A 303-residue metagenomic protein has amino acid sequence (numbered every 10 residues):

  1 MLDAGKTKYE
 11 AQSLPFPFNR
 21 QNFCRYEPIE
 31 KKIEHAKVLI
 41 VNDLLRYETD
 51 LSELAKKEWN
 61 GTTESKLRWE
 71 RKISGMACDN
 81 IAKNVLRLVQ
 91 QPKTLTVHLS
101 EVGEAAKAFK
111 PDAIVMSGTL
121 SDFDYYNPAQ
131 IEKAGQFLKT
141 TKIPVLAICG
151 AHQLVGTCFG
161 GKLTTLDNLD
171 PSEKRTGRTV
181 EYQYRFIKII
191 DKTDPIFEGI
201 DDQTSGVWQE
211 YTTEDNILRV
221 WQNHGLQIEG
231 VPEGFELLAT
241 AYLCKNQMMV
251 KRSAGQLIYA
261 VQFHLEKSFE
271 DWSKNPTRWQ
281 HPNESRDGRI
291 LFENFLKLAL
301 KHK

Functional and structural regions predicted by a protein language model:
L2-H35, L45-D50, A55, T63-E64 (+1 more regions): Acyltransferase
R20-Q21, P92-S100, L218-V220, A239-A241: Short gly/ser/thr-rich secondary-structure transition/capping motifs
N22-V38, S100-F109, Y242-A254: Short amphipathic alpha-helices and their capping/turn segments at secondary-structure boundaries
I40, A113-S117, N168, A260: Structural motif
L45-Q91: Short, charged N-terminal beta->alpha structural module
G61-M76, V180-F186, W279-R286: A short acidic, glycine-rich active-site loop that binds or catalyzes chemistry on phosphate/adenosine moieties
K83-I148, F159-G160: Flexible gly/pro-rich beta->alpha loop and the following alpha-helix that scaffold active-site loops
G160-A254, I258, F263-S268: Pocket-forming structural segment of enzyme catalytic cores
